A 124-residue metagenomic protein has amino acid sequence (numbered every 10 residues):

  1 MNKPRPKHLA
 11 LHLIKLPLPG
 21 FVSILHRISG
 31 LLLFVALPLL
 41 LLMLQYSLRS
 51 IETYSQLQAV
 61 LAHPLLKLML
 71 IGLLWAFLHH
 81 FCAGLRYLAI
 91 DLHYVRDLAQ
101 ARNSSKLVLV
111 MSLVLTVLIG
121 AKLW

Functional and structural regions predicted by a protein language model:
M1-W124: Membrane-embedded alpha-helical bundles that constitute the cytochrome b-like, heme-associated redox core of multi-pass
